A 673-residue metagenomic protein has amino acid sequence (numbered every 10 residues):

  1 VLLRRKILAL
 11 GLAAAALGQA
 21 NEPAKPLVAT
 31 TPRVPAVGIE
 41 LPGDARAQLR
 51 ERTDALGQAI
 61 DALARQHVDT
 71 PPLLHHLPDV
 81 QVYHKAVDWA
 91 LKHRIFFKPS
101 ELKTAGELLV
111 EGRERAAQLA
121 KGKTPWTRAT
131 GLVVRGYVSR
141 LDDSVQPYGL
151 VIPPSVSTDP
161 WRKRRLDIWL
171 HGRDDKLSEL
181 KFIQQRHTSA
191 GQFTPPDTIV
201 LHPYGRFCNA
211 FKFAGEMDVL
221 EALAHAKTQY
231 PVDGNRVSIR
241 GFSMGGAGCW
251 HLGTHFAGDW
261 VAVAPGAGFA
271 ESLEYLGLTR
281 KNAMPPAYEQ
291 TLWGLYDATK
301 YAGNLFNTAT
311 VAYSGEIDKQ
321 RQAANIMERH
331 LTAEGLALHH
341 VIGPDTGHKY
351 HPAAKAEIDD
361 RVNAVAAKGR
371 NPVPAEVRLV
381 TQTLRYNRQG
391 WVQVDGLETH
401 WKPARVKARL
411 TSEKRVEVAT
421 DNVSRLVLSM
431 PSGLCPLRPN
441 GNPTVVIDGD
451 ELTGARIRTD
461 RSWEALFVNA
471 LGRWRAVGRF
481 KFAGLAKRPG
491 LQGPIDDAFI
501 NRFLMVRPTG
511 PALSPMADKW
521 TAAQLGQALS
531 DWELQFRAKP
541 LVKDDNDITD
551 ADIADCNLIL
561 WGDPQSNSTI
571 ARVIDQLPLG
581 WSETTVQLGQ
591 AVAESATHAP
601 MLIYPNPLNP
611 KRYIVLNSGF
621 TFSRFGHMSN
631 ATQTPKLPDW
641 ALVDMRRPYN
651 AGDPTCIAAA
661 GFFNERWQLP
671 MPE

Functional and structural regions predicted by a protein language model:
N21-I39, H93-R164: A domain-start/cap signature at the N-terminus of enzymes
E22-V80: Amphipathic, heptad-repeat alpha-helical segments
S155-R162, F211-M244, T254-W260, N304: Gly/Ser-rich "nucleophile elbow"/oxyanion-hole loop immediately N-terminal to the catalytic nucleophile in hydrolases
W161-Y230, A599: Active-site machinery of serine-nucleophile hydrolases
D174-Q185, G258-G303, N307-T308: Mobile cap/lid helix-loop segments that gate and shape the active-site cleft of serine hydrolases
I239-G241, A264-G266, Y313: Short beta-strand immediately N-terminal to the catalytic nucleophile in serine-hydrolase-like folds
Y313, I317-V423: C-terminal catalytic histidine-bearing segment of alpha/beta-hydrolase fold enzymes
S429-E673: Solvent-exposed alpha-helical segments and adjacent loops that form catalytic or protein-interaction surfaces
